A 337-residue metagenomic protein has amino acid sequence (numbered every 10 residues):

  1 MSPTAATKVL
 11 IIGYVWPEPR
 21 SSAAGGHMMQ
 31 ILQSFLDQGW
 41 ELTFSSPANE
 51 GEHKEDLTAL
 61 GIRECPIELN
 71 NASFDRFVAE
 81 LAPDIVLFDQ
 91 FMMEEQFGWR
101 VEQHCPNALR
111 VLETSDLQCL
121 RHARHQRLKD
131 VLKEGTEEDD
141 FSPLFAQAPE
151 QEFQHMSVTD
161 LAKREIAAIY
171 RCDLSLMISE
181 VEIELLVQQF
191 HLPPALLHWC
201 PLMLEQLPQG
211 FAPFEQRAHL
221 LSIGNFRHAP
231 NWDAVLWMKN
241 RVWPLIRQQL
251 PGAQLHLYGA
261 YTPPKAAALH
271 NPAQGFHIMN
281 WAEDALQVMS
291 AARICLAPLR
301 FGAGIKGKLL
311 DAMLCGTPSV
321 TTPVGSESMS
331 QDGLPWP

Functional and structural regions predicted by a protein language model:
M1-K54: N-terminal subdomain of nucleotide-sugar transferases
H27, Y170, L174-M177, V181 (+2 more regions): Conserved catalytic-core segment of nucleotide-activated headgroup transferases in glycan assembly
D75-L81, A167-Y170, E283-A292, L314: Short acidic alpha-helix that forms the nucleotide-activated donor recognition element in Leloir-type transferases
V78-Q96, V111: Short N-terminal targeting/anchoring amphipathic segment
P83, D173, S290-G304, C315-T317: Acidic donor-binding loop of glycosyltransferase active sites
R121, P323-P337: Short acidic/histidine- and often glycine-rich active-site loop of Leloir-type glycosyltransferases that engages
G135-S175: Membrane-proximal helix-turn-helix segments that form the acceptor-binding/catalytic region of lipid-linked
K308-D311, P318-T322: Short hydrophobic beta-strand element within catalytic cores of glycosyltransferases and related nucleotide-activated
